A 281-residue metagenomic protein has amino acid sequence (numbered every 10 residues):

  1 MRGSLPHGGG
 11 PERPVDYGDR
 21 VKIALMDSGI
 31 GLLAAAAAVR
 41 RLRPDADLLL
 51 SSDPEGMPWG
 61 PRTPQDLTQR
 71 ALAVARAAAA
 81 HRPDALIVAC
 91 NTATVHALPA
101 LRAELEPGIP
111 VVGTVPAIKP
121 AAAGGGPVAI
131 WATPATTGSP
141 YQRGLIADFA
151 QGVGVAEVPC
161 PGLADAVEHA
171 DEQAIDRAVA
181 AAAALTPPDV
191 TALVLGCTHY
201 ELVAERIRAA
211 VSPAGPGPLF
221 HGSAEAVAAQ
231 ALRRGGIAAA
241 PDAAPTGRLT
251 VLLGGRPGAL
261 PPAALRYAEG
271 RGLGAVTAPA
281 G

Functional and structural regions predicted by a protein language model:
M1-V15: Compositionally biased, low-complexity flexible segments
P14-G281: Non-catalytic structural scaffold of enzyme domains
